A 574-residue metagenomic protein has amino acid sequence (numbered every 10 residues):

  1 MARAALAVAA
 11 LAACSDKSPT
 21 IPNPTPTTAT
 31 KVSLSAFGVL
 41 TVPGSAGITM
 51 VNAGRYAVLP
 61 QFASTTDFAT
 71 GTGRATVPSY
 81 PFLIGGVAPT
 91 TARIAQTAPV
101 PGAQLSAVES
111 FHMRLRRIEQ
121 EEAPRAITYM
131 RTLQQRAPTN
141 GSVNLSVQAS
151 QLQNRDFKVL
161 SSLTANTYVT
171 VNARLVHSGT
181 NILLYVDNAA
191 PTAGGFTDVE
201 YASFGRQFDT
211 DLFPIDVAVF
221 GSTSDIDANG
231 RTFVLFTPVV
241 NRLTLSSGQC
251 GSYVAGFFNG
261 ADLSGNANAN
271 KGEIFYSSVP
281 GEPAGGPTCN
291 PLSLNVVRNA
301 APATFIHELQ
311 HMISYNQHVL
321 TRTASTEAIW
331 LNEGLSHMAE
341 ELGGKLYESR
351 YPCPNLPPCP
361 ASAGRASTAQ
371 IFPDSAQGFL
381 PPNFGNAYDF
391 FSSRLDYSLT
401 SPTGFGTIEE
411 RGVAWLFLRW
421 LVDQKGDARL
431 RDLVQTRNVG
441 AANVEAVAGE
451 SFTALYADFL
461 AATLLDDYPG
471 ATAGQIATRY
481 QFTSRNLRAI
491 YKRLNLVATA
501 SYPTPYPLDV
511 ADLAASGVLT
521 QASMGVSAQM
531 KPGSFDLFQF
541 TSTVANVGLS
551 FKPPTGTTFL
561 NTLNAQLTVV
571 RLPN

Functional and structural regions predicted by a protein language model:
M1-A7: Sec-dependent signal peptide recognition, specifically the positively charged N-region followed immediately by
L11-A13: C-terminal motif of bacterial Sec signal peptides marking the signal peptidase cleavage site
S15-V199, S203-Q207, D211, I215-V219 (+2 more regions): Zymogen propeptides/activation segments of proteases
S18-S45, T49, D67, V439-N574: Beta/coil-rich, acidic/histidine-enriched accessory regions frequently appended to metallopeptidases
T180-A328, L335, A339, G343-S349 (+1 more regions): Juxtacatalytic substrate-recognition/specificity segment
E308-H318, S336, E410-L430: Alpha-helical scaffold elements that line and support the substrate/ligand-binding pocket of soluble hydrolases
A324-A414, A441-D467, A471: Acidic/His/Gly-enriched intrinsically disordered linker/tail segments that often contain short helix/coil "MoRF-like"
L342-R350, L421-R431, V439: Secondary-structure boundary elements
